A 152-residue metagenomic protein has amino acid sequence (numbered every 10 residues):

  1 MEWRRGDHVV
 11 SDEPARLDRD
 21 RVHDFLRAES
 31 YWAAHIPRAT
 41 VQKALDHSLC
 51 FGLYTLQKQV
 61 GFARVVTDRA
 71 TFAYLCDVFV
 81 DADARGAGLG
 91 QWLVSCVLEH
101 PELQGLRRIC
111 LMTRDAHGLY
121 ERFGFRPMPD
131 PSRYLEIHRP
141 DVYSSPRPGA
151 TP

Functional and structural regions predicted by a protein language model:
M1-I36, P146-P152: Short amphipathic alpha-helix that is part of the acyltransferase structural core
A39-F79: A conserved beta-strand-loop-helix scaffold within acyl/acetyltransferase catalytic domains
L56-Q57, D83-A84, H138-D141: Short loop segments at secondary-structure junctions
D81, H100: Conserved ATP-binding/Mg2+-coordinating segment of the Bergerat-fold
A84-L93: Conserved acetyl-CoA pyrophosphate-binding loop and the N-cap/start of the following alpha-helix in GNAT-like
Q91, L103-R139: Conserved active-site alpha-helix within GNAT-family acetyltransferase domains
